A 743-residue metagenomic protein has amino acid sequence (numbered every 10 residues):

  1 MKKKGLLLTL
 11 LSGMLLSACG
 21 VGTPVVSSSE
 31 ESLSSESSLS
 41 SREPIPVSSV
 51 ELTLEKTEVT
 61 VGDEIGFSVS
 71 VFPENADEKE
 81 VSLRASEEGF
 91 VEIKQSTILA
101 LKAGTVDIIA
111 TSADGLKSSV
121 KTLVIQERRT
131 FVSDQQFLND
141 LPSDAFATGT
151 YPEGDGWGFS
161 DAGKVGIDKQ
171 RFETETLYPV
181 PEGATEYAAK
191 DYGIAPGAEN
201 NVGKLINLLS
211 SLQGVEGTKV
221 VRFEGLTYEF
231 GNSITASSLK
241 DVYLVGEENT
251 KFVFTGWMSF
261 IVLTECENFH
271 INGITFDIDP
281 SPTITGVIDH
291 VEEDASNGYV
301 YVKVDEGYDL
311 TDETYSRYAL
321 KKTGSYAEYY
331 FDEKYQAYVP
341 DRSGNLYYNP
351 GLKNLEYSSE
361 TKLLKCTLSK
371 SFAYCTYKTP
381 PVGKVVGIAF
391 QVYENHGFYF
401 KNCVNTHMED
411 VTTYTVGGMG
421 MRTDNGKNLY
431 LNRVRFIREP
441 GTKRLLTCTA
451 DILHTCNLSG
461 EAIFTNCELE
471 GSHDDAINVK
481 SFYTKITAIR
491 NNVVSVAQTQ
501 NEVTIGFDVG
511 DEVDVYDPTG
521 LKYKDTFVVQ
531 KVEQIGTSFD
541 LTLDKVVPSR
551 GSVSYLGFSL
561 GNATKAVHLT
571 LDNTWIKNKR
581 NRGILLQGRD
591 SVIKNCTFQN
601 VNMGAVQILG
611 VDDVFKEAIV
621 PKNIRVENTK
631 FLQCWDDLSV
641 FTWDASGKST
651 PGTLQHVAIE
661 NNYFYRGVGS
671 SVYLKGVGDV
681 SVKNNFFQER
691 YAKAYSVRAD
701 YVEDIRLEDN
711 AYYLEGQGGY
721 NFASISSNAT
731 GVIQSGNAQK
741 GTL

Functional and structural regions predicted by a protein language model:
A18, E333, V339-Y393, D525-T526 (+2 more regions): Small/polar beta-strand repeat architecture
G22-E31, E36-S37, R42-Q136: Extracytoplasmic soluble-region selector
T130-L205: Right-handed parallel beta-helix/beta-solenoid
V202-L209, E216-Y243, E247-V262, F276 (+3 more regions): N-terminal extracellular ligand-recognition/capping segment immediately after the signal peptide
I206-Q213, E229-L239, F400-N402, M419-N425 (+4 more regions): Short, T/G/N/S-enriched strand-turn elements that build extracellular solenoid repeat scaffolds
T218, F230-I234, F254-F260, P280-T285 (+12 more regions): Short glycine/acidic-rich loop motifs that flank beta-strands on beta-rich extracellular proteins
I278, K303-S359, V503-T537: Ser/Thr/Gly-rich low-complexity blocks that favor extended beta-strand/coil architectures
